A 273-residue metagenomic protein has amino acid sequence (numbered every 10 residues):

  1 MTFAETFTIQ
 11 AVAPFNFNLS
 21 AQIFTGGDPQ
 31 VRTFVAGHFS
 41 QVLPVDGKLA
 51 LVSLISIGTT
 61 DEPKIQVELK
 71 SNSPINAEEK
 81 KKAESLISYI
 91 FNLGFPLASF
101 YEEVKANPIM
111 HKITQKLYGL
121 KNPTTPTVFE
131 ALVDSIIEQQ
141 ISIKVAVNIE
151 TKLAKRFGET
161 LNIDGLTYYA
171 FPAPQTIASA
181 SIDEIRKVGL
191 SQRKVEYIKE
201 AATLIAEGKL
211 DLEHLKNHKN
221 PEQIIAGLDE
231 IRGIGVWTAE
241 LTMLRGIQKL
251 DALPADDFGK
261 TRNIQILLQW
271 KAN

Functional and structural regions predicted by a protein language model:
M1-N273: HhH-family (HhH-GPD) DNA N-glycosylase catalytic core used in base-excision repair
